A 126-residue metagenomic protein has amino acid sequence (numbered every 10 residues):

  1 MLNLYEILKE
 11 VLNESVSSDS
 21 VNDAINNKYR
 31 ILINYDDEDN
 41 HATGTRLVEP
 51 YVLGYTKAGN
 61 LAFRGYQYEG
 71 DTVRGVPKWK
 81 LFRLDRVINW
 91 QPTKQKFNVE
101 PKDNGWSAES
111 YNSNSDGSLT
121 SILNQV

Functional and structural regions predicted by a protein language model:
L2-V16: Proteolytic processing junctions in secreted/extracellular precursors, especially proprotein convertase/trypsin-like
N13-V126: Core beta-strand-centered patch of the WYL/Sm-like small regulatory domain
